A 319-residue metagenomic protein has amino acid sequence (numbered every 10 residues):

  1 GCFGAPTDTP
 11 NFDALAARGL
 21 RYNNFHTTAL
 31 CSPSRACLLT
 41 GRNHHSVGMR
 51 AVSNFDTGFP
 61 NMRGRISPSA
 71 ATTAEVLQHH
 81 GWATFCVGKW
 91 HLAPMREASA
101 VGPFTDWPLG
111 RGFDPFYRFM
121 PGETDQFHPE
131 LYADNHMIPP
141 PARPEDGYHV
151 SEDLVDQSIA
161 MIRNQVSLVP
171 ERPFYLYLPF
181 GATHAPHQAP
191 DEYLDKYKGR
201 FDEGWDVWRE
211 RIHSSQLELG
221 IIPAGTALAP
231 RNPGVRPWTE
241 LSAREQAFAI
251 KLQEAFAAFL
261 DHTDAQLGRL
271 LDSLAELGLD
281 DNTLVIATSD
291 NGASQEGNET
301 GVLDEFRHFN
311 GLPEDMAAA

Functional and structural regions predicted by a protein language model:
G1-A319: Formylglycine-dependent sulfatase
